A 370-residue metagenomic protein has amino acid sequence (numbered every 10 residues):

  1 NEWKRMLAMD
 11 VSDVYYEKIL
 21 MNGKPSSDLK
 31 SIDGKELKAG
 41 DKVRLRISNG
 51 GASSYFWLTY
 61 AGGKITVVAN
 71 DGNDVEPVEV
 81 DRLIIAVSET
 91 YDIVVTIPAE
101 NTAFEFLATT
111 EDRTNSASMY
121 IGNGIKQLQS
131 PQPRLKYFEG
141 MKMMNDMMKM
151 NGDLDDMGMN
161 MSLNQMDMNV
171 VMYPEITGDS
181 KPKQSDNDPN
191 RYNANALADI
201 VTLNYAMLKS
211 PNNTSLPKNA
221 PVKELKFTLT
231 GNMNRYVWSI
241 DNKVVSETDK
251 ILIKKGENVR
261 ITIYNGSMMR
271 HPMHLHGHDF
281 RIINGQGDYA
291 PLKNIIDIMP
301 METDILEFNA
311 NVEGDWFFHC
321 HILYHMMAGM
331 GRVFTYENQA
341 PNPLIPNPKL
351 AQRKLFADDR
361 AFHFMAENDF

Functional and structural regions predicted by a protein language model:
N1, V78-N258, N311-D315, L323-F370: Extended terminal and domain-junction accessory segments
N1-K42, S48-G51: Acidic-aromatic/histidine active-site loop/patch
V14-Y16, I32, G40-K42, S53 (+4 more regions): Extracytoplasmic
I47-G51, I97, I263-S267: Asparagine-centered strand-capping/turn motif at beta-strand->loop junctions
G50-T66, H274-F280: Short acidic, flexible loop segments centered on an aromatic residue
T66-T96, V244-E247, I283-L306: A cross-kingdom feature marking solvent-exposed beta-strand/loop segments within repeated, beta-rich binding/scaffold
I253, V259, Y264, M268-R270 (+1 more regions): C-terminal soluble interaction/assembly domains
